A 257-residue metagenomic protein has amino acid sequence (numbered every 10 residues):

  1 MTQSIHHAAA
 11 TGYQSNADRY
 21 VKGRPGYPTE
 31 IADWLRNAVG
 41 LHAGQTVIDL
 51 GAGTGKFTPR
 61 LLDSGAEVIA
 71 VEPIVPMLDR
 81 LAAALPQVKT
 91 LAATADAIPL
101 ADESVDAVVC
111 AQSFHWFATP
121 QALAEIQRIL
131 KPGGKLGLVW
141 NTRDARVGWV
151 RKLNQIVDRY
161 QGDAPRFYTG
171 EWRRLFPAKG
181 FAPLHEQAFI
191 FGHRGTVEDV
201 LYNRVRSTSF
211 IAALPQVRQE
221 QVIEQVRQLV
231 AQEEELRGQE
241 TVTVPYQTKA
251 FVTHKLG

Functional and structural regions predicted by a protein language model:
M1-H42, K56: Conserved class I S-adenosyl-L-methionine
G40-T46, A101: Short helix-loop-beta connector
T46-I48, T54-A97: Class I SAM-dependent methyltransferase SAM/SAH-binding core
D96-A107: A short acidic, Gly/Pro-enriched loop at the edge of an enzyme's catalytic core that lines a small-molecule cofactor
C110-A111, T119: A short beta-strand submotif of the Rossmann-like class I SAM-dependent methyltransferase core that lines
F117-E125: A short, conserved alpha-helix within the catalytic core of class I
Q127-G195: Conserved catalytic/acceptor-binding region of the Class I
G170, R174-G257: Conserved Class I S-adenosyl-L-methionine
